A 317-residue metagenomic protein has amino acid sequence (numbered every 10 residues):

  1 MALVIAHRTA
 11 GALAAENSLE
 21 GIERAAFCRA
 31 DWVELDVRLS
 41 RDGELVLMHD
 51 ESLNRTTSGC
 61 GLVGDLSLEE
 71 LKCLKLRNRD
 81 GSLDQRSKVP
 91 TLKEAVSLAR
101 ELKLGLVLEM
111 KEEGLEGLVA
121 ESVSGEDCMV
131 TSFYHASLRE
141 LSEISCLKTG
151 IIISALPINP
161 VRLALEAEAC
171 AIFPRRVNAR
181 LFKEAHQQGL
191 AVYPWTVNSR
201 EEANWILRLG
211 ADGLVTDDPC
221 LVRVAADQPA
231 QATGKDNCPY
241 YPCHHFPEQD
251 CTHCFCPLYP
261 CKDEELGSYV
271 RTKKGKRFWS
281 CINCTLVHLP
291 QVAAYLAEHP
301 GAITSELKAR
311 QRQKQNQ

Functional and structural regions predicted by a protein language model:
M1-A226: Phosphate-group recognition and catalysis centered on beta-loop-alpha active-site segments
D227-Q317: Cysteine-centered metal-binding/redox modules
